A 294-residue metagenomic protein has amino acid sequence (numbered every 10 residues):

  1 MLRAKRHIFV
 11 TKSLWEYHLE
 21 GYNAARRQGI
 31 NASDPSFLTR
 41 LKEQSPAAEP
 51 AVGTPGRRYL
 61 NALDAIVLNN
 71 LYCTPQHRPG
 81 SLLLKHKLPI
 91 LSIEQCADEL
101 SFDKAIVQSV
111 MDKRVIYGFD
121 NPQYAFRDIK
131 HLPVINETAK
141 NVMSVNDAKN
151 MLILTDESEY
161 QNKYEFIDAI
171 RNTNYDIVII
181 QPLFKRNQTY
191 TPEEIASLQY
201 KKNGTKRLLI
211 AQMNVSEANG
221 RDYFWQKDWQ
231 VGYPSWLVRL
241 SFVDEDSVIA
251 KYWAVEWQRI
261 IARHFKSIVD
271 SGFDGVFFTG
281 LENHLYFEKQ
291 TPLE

Functional and structural regions predicted by a protein language model:
M1-E294: Glycan-processing catalytic domains of CAZymes
